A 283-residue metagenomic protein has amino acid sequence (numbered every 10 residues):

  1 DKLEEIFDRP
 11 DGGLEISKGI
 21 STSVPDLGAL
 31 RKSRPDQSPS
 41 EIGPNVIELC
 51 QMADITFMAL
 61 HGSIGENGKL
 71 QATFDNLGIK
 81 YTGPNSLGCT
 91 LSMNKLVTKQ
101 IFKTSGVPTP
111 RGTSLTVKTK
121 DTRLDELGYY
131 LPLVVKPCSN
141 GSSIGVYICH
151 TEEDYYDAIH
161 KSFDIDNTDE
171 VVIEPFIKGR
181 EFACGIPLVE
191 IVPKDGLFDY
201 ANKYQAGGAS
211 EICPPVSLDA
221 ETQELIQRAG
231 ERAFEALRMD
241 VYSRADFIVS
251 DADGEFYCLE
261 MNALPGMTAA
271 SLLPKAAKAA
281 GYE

Functional and structural regions predicted by a protein language model:
D1-L87, L91-M93, V97, T104 (+1 more regions): ATP-binding N-terminal substructure of ATP-dependent carboxylate-amine bond-forming enzymes
G43-C50, C89-V172, K178-G179: Active-site nucleotide/adenylate-binding loops and adjacent lid/helix of ATP-dependent enzymes
G62, S143, K194, N262-A276: Glycine-rich phosphate/pyrophosphate-binding beta-alpha loops
K80, P108, E283: Residue-level detector of anion-binding/catalytic polar loops
K80-N85, R111, P137, C258: Short beta-strands and strand-loop turn motifs
H150-R228, E255-Y257: Phosphate-binding site of ATP-dependent enzymes
P175, C184-I186, F234-M267, A277: Conserved metal-phosphate-binding beta-hairpin within the catalytic cores of diverse ATP-dependent phosphoryl-transfer
